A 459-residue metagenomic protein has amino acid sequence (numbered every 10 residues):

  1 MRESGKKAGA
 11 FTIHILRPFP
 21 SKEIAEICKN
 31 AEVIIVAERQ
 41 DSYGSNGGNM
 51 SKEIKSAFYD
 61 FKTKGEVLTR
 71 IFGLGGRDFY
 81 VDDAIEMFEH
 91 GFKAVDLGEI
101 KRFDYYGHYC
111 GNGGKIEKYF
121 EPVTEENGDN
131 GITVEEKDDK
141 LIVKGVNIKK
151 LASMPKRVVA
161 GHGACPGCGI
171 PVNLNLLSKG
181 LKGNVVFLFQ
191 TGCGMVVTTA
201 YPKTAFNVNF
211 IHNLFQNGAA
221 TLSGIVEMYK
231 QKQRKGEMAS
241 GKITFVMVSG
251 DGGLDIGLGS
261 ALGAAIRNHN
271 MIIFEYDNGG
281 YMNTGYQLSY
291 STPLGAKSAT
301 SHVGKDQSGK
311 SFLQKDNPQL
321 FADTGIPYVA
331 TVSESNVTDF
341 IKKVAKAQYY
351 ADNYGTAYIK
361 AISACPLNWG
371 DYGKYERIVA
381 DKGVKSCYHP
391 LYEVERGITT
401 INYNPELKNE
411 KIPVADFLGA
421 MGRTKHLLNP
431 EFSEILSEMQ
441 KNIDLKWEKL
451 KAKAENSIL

Functional and structural regions predicted by a protein language model:
M1-A10, D60, L320, T324: Short helix-loop-beta junction
R2-C28: Generic long, charged, amphipathic alpha-helical segments
H14-R17, Q40-D41, I71-G75, G192-M195 (+3 more regions): Acidic, glycine-rich active-site loops and adjacent beta-strand->loop/helix elements that engage anionic groups
E23, S45-N49, F79-D83, T198-P202 (+3 more regions): Short acidic, glycine/serine/threonine-rich loops at helix termini
Q40-G131: Peripheral docking tails and interdomain loops at the edges of cofactor- or intermediate-handling domains
K64-R77, K149-A152, S240-G241, Y290-Y350: Conserved thiamine diphosphate
G111-N127, K343-L459: Glycine/aspartate-rich loop-and-adjacent alpha/beta segment that forms the canonical ThDP
D129-I273, Y286-A296, K310-S311, D323: Cofactor-binding active-site loop characterized by glycine-rich and histidine/acidic residues
